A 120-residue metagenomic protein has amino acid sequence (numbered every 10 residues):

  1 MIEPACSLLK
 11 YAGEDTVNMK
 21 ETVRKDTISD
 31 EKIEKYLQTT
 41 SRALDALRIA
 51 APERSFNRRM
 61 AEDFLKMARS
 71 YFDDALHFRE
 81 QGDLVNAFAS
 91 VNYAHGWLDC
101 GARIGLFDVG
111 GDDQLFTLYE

Functional and structural regions predicted by a protein language model:
C6-Y11, D15-E120: Long, charged/polar, soluble alpha-helical segments
